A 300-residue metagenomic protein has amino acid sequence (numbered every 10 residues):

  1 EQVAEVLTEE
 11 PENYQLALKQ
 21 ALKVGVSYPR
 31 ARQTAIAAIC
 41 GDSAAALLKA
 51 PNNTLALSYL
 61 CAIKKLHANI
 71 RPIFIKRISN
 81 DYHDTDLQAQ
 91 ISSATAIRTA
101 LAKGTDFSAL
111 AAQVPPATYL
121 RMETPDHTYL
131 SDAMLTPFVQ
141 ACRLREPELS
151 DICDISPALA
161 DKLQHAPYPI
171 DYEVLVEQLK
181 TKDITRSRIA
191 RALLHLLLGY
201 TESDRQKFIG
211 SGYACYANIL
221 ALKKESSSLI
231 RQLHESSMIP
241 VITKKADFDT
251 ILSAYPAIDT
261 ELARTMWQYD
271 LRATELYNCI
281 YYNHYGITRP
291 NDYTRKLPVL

Functional and structural regions predicted by a protein language model:
E1-L300: Active-site cores that bind ATP or allylic diphosphates and position pyrophosphate for catalysis
